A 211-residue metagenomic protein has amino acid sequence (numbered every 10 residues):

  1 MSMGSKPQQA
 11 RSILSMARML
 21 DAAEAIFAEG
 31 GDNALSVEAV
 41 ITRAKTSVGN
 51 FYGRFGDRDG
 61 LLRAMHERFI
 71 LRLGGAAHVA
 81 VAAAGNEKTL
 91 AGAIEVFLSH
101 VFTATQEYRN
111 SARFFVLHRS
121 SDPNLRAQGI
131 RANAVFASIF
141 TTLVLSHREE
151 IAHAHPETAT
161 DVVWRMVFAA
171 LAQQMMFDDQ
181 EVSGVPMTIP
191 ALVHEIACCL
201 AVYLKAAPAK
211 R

Functional and structural regions predicted by a protein language model:
M1-L14, P208-R211: N-terminal intrinsically disordered/low-complexity leader segments
S12-E24, V40, M65-A77: Generic hydrophobic, amphipathic alpha-helix propensity
R18, I26-G60, A64: Helix-turn-helix
A64, H78-Q106, T160-V163, V193: Hydrophobic alpha-helical connector segments
L71-G75, A91-V116, F168-M175: Helical hydrophobic small-molecule/effector-binding pocket
V79-E87, E107, D122-P123, N133-T160 (+1 more regions): Hydrophobic alpha-helical bundle segments that form small-molecule/ligand-binding pockets
V96, R109-S138, P186: Short secondary-structure transition hinges
R113, S146-A197, A207-R211: Hydrophobic/aromatic-rich alpha-helical bundle segments in the mid-to-C-terminal region
